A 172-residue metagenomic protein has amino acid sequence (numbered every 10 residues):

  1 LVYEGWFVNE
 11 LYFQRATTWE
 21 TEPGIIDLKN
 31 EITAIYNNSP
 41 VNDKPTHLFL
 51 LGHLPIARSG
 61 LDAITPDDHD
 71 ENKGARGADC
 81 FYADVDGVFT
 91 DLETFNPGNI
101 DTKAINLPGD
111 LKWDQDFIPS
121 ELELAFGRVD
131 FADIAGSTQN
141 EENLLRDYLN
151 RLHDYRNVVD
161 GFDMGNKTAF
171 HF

Functional and structural regions predicted by a protein language model:
L1-F172: Cysteine-dependent hydrolase recognition
